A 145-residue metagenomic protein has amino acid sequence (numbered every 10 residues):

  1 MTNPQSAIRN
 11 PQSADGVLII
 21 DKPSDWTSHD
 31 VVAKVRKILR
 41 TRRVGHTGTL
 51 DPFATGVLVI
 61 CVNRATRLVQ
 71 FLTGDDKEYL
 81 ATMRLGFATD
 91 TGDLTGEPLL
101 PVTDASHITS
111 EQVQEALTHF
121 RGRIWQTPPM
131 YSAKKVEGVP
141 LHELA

Functional and structural regions predicted by a protein language model:
M1-A145: Catalytic/RNA-binding core of pseudouridine synthases
